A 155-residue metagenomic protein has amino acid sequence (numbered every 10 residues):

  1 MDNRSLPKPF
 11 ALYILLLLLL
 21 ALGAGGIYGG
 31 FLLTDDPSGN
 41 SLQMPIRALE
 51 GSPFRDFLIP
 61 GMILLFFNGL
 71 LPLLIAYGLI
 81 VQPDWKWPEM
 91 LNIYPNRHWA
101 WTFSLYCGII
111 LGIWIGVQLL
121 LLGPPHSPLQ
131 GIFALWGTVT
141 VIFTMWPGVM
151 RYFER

Functional and structural regions predicted by a protein language model:
D2-R155: Topology signature of small-to-medium multi-pass alpha-helical membrane proteins
